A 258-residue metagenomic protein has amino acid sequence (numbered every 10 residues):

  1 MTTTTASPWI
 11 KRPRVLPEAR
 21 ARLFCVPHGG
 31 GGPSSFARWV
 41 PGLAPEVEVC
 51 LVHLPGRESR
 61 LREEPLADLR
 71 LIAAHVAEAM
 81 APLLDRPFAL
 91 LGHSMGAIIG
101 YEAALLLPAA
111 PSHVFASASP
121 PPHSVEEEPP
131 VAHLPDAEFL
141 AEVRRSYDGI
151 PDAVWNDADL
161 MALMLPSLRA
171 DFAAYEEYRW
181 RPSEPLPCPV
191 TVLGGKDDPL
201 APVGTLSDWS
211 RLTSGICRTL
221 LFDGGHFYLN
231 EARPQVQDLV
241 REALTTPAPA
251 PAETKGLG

Functional and structural regions predicted by a protein language model:
M1-L91, M95-G258: Domain-scale detector for complete catalytic domains at protein termini or as standalone homologs
